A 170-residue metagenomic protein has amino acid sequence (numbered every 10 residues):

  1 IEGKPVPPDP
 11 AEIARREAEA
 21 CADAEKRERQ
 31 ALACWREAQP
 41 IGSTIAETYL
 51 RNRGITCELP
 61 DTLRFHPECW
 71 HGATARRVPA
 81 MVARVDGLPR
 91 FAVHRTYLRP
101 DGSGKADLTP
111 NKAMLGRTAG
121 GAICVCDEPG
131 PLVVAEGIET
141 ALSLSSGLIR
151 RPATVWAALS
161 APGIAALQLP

Functional and structural regions predicted by a protein language model:
I1, R64-E68: Short, small/acidic-rich helices and loops at N termini and domain boundaries of DNA replication/processing enzymes
I1-N52: Non-catalytic accessory segments of DNA primases and related replication-initiation nucleases
I1-P5, L59, A135, L148: N-terminal structured subdomain of primase-like DNA metabolism proteins
E37-A38, W70-A73: Short helix-to-loop capping/linker segments positioned immediately adjacent to catalytic or ligand/cofactor-binding
A46, F65, T140-S143: Short, hydrophobic/aromatic alpha-helical segments in well-folded domains
L50, G54-I55, V85-D86: Serine endopeptidase catalytic core focused on the charge-relay Asp
I55-D61: A conserved helix-loop-beta module that forms one wall/lid of the active-site cleft in ATP-utilizing catalytic domains
G72-P170: Phosphate-handling DNA/RNA-contact segment within nucleic-acid enzymes
